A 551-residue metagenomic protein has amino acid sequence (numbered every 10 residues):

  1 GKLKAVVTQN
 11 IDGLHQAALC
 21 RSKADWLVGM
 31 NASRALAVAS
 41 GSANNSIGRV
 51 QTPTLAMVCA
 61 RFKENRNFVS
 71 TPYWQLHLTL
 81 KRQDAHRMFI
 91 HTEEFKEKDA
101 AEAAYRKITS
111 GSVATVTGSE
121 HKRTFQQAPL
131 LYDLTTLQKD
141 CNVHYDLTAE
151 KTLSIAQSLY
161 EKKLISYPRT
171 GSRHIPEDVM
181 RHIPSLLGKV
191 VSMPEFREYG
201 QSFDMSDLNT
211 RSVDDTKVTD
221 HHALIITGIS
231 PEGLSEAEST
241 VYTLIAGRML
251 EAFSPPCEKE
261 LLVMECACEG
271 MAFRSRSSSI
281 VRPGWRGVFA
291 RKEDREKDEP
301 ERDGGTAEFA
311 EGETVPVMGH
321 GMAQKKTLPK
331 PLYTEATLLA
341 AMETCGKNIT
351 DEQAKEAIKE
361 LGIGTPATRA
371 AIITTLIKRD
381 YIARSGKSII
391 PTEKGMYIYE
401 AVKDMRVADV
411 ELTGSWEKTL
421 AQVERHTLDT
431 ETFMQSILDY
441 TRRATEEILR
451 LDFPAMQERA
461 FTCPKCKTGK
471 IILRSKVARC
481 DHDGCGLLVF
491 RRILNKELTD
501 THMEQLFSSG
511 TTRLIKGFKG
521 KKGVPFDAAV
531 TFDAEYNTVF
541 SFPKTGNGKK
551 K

Functional and structural regions predicted by a protein language model:
G1-G346, D351-Y381, G386-K387, E393 (+5 more regions): Toprim catalytic domain recognition across nucleic-acid enzymes
V7-L27, Y132, T219, T430-E447 (+2 more regions): A broadly tuned preference for mixed-charge, low-complexity surface segments
S40-A43, D439-K551: Functional cation/ligand-contacting sites centered on basic and imidazole/sulfhydryl donors
I108, L420-E424, F507: Hydrophobic residues in alpha-helical segments
I183-R197, G395-E424: Short, amphipathic alpha-helical interaction segments positioned at domain boundaries
M193-M205, W416, T432-S436, F453-P454 (+1 more regions): Short glycine-rich, low-complexity/disordered patches
A252, C345-N348, R379, M405-A408 (+1 more regions): Hydrophobic alpha-helical segments
A408-T462: Non-catalytic DNA-recognition/assembly elements of restriction-modification systems
